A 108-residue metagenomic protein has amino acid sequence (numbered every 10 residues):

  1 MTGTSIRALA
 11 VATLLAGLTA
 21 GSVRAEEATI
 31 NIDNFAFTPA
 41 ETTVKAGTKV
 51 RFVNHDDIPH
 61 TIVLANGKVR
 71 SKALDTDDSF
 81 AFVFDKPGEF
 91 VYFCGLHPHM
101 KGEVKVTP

Functional and structural regions predicted by a protein language model:
T2-I6, G17, G21-P108: Extracytoplasmic copper-binding redox domains, predominantly the cupredoxin/blue-copper superfamily
V11-A12, V23: Cleavable N-terminal signal peptides
